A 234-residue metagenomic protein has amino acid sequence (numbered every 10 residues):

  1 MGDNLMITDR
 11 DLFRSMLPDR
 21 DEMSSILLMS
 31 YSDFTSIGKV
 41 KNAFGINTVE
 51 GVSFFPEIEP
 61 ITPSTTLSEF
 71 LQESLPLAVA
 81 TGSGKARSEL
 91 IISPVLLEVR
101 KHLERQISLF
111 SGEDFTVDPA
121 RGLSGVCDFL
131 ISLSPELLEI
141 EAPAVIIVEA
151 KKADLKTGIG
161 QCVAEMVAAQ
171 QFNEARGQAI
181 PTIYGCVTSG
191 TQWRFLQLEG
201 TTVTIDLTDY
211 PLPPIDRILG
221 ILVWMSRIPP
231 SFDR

Functional and structural regions predicted by a protein language model:
M1-L97, I228-R234: Charged, often low-complexity linker/regulatory segments
L75-T81, F115-V117, E149-K156: A short glycine/serine-rich beta->alpha loop
I91, C127-P135, A142-K152, E165: Conserved catalytic cores of phosphodiester-cleaving nucleases, focusing on short active-site segments
V99-S108: Short secondary-structure junctions
I107-L138: Active-site metal-binding core of divalent-cation-utilizing nuclease and nuclease-like domains
E136-A142, R176-I180: Short, solvent-exposed loop/turn segments that connect beta-strands within catalytic domains and beta-strand-rich
A153-C162, V167-T204: Nucleic-acid nuclease catalytic cores
T188-R234: Short terminal or interdomain "cap/linker" segment that borders an active site or interface and mediates
